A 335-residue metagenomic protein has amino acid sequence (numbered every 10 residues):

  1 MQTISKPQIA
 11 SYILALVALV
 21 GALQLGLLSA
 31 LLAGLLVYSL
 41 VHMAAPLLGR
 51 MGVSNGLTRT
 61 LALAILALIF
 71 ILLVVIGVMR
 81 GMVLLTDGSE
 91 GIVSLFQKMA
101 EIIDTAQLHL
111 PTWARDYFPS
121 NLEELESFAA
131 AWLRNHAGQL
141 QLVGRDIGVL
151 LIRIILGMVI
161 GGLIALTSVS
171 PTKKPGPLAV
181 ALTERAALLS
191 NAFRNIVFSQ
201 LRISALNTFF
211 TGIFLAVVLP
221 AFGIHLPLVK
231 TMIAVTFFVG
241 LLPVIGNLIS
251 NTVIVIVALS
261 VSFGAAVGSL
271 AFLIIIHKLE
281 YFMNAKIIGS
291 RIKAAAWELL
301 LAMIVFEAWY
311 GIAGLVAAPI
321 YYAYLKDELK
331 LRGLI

Functional and structural regions predicted by a protein language model:
M1-M79, A323-I335: Anchoring transmembrane alpha helix of integral membrane proteins
Y12-I13, L28-L32, T60-I65, R202-A205 (+5 more regions): Hydrophobic alpha-helical transmembrane segments
G21, L25-G26, G49, V53 (+5 more regions): Alpha-helical membrane-interface segments at transmembrane helix boundaries
A22-S29, A221-L226, S260-A265, F306-L315: Transmembrane helix interruption/hinge and helix-loop junction motifs
V75-E101: Functional transmembrane-helix hotspots
T105-P177: Membrane-helix interface and discontinuous TM-entry motifs in multi-pass inner-membrane proteins
I147-V257, A266-G268: Alpha-helical transmembrane segments and their immediate interhelical loop/hinge regions in multi-pass membrane
A266-I335: Hydrophobic alpha-helical transmembrane segments of membrane transport and translocation systems, primarily multi-pass
